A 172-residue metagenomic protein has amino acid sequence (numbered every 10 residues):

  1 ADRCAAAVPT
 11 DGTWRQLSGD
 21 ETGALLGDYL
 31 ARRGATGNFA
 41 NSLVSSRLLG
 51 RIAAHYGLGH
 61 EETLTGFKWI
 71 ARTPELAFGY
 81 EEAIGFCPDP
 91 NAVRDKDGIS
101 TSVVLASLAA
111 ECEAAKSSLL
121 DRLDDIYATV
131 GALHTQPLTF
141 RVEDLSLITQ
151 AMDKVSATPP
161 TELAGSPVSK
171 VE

Functional and structural regions predicted by a protein language model:
A1, P9, R15, R33-E172: Phosphate-binding and adjacent anionic-ligand microenvironments
A6: EF-hand and EF-hand-like Ca2+-sensor regions
G19-G37: Ser/Thr/Gly-rich flexible loops in soluble cytosolic domains mediating phosphotransfer, phosphorylation
